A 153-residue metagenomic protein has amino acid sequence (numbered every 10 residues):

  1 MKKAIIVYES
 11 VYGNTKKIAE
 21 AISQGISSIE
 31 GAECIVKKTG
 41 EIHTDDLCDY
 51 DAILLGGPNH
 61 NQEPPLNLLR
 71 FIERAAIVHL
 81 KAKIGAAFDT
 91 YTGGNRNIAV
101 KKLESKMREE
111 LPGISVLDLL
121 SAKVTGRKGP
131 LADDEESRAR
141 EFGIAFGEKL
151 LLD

Functional and structural regions predicted by a protein language model:
A4, N14-K17, S23-I29, E33-T39 (+1 more regions): FMN-binding flavodoxin-like domain, especially the glycine-rich phosphate-binding loop
Y8-Y12: Aromatic-flanked redox-active Cys/Sec active sites in thiol-based oxidoreductases, especially the WC-centered
H43: Acidic, amphipathic alpha-helical patches
